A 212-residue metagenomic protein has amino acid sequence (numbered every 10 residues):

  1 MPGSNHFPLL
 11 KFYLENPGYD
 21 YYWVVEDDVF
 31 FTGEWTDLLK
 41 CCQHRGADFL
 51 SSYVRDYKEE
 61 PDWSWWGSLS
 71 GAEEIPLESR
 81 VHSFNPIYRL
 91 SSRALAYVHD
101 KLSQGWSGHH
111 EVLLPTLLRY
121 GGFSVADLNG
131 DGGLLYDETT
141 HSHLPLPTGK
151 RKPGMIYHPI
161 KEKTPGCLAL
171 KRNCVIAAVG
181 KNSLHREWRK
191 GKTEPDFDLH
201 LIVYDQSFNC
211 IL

Functional and structural regions predicted by a protein language model:
M1-P17: Active-site-proximal specificity loops/subdomain of glycosyltransferases
G3-H6, V29-G33: Short, amphipathic alpha-helical segments
P8-K11, V24-V25, E34-L38, L113-L114: Short, hydrophobic/aromatic alpha-helical segments in well-folded domains
L14-P17, T36-R45, R119-F123: Short, surface-exposed basic-aromatic patches at helix termini and helix-loop junctions that form
Y19-D28: Short beta-strand-to-loop acidic/aromatic patch adjacent to the donor-nucleotide binding site
F31-V112: Conserved catalytic core of nucleotide-sugar-dependent glycosyltransferases
H99-C210: C-terminal catalytic/acceptor-binding lobe
